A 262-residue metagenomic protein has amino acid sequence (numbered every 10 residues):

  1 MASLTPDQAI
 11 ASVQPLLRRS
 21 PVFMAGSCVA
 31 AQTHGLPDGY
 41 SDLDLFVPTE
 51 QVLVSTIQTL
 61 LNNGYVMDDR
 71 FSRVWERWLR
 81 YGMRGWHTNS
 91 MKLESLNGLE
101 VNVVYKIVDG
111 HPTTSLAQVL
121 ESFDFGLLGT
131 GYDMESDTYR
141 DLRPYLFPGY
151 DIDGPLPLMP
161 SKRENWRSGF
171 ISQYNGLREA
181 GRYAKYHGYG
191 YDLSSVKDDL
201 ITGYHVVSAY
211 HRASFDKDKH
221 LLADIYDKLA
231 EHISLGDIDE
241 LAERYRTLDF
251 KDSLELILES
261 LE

Functional and structural regions predicted by a protein language model:
M1-P6: N-terminal regions immediately upstream of nucleotidyltransferase
A9-I10, L116: Eukaryotic intrinsically disordered and solvent-exposed regulatory patches
A11-S55: Active-site nucleotide-donor binding segment shared across nucleotidyl transfer reactions
R19-S20, N63, F123-G126: Structured helix-beta-strand junction loops
P37-G39, Q58-N63, S122: Short, surface-exposed basic-aromatic patches at helix termini and helix-loop junctions that form
G39, L79-E262: Catalytic cores of NTP-dependent nucleotidyl/adenyl transfer enzymes across multiple folds
F46-N102: Metal-dependent nucleotidyltransferase catalytic core
